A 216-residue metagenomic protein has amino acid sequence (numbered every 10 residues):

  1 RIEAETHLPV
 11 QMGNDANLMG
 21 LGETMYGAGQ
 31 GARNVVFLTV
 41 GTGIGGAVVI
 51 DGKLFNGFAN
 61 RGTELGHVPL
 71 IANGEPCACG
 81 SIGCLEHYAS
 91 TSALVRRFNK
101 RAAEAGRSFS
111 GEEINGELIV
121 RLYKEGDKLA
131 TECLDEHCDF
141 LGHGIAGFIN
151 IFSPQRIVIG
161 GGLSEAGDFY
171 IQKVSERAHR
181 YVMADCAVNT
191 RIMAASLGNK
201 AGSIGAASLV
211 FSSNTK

Functional and structural regions predicted by a protein language model:
I2-L8, G22-A32, L54, P69-K216: ATP-binding/phosphotransfer module of carbohydrate and carboxylate kinases, centering on a glycine-rich
Q11, N34-T39, G45-A47, A78 (+1 more regions): Short glycine-aspartate micro-motif
G13, L21: Generic enzyme active-site microenvironment
N14, I50-D51: A cytosolic small-molecule/anion-sensing beta-strand core signal
D15, G41, A206: Active-site glycine-centered loops adjacent to acidic/histidine catalytic or metal-binding residues that shape
L18: Short, glycine/acidic-enriched loop or turn micro-motifs at the edges of active sites
G57-A59: Active-site "gating" loop of Rossmann-like NAD(P)-dependent oxidoreductase/epimerase domains
R61-E64: Structural signature of FAD isoalloxazine-binding scaffolds in flavoprotein oxidoreductases
